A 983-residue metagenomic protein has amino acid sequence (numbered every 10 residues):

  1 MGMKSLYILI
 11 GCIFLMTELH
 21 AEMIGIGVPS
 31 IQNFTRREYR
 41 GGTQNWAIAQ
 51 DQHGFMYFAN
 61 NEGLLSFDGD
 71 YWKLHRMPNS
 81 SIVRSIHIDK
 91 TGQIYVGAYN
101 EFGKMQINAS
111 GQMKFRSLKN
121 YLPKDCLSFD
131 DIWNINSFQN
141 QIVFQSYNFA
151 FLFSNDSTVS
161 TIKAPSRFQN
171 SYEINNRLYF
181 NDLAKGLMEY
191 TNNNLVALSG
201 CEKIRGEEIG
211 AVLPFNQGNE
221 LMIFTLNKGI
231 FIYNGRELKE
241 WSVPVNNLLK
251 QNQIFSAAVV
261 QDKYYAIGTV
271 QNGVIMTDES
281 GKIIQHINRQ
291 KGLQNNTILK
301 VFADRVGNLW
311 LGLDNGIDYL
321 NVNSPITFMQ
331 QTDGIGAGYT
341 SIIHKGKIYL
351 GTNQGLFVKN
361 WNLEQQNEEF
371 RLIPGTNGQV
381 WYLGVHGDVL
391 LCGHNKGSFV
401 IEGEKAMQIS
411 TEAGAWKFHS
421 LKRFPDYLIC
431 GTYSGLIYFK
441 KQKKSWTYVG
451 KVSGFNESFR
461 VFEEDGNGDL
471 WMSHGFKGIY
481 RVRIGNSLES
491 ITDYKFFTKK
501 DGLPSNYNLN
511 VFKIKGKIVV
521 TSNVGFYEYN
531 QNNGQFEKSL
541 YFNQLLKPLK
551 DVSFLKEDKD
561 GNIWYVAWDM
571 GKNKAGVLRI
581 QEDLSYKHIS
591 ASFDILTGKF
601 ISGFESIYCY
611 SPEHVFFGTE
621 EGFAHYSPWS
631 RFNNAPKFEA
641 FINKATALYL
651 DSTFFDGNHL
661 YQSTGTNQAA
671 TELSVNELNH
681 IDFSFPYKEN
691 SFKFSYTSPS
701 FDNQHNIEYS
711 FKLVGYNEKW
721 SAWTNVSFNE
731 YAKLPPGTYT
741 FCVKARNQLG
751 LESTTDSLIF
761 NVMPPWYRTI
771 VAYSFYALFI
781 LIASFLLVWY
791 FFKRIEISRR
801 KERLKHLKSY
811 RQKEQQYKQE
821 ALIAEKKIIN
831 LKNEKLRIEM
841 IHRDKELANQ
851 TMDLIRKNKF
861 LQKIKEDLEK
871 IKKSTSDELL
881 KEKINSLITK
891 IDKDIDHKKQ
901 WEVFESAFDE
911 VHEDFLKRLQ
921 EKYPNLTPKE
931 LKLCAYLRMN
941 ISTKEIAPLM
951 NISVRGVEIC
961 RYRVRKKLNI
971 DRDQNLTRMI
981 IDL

Functional and structural regions predicted by a protein language model:
A21-Q50, M77-I82, K104-I132, P165-R167 (+23 more regions): Residue-level "micro-hotspots" composed of small/polar
Q50-H53, I88-T91, S137-Q139, E173-N175 (+10 more regions): Residue-level detector of Asp-centered blade-edge/turn motifs that repeat once per structural unit in beta-propeller
F55-F58, Q93-Y95, Q141-F144, R177-F180 (+10 more regions): Conserved beta-propeller blade signature
E62-L65, N100-G103, N148-F151, L183-L187 (+10 more regions): Loop/turn residues immediately N-terminal
T327-Q330, A772, F785-Q862, E866: Cytosolic signal-transmission helices at domain junctions
T340, Y962, K966-L983: Basic, Lys/Arg-enriched C-terminal extension of HTH/homeodomain DNA-binding domains
K857-V903: Histidine phosphotransfer helical core of two-component systems
D896, E902-C960, R978-D982: Helix-turn-helix DNA-binding segment
